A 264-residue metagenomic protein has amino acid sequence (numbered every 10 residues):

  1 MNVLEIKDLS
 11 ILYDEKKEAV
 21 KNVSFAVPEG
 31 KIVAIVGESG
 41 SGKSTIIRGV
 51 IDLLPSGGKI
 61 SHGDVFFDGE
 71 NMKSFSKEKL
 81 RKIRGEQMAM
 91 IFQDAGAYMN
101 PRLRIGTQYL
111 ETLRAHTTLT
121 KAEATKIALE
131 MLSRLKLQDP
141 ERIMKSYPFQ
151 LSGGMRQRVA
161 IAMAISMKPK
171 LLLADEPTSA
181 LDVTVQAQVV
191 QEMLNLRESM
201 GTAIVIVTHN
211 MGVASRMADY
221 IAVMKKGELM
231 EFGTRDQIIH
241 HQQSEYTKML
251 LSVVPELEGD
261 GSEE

Functional and structural regions predicted by a protein language model:
V36-E38: The feature captures the beta-strand-to-loop junction immediately N-terminal to the Walker
K59-N71: Conserved ABC transporter NBD signature motif
S166-K170: A short, proline-enriched helix->beta-strand linker immediately N-terminal to the Walker B motif in ABC-type P-loop
A214-R216: A short, surface-exposed alpha-helical micro-motif characterized by mixed small hydrophobic and charged/polar residues
F232-G233, H241: ABC ATPase "signature
